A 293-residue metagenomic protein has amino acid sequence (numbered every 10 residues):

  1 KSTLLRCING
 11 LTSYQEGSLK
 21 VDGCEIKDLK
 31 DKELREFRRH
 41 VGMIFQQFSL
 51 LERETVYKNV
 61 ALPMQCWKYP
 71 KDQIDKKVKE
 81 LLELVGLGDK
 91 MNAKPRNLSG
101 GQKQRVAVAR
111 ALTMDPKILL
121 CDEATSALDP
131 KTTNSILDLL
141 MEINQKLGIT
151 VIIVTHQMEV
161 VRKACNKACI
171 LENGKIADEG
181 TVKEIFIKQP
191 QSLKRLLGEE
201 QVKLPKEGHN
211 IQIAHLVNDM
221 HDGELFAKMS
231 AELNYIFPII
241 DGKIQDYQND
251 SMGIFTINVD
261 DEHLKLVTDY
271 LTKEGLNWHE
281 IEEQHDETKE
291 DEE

Functional and structural regions predicted by a protein language model:
N9: Helix-to-loop junction immediately C-terminal to a conserved catalytic motif
G17-E25: Conserved ABC transporter NBD signature motif
C24-E25, A61, Q65, D72-D89: Conserved ABC ATPase "signature" region
I26-G42, K71, I185-K188: ABC ATPase NBD coupling module
E54-A61: Short coil-to-helix segment of the ABC ATPase nucleotide-binding domain corresponding to the Q-loop/switch region
A93-R96, M114: Conserved signature/switch motifs of ABC ATPase nucleotide-binding domains
E179-G180: ABC ATPase "signature
